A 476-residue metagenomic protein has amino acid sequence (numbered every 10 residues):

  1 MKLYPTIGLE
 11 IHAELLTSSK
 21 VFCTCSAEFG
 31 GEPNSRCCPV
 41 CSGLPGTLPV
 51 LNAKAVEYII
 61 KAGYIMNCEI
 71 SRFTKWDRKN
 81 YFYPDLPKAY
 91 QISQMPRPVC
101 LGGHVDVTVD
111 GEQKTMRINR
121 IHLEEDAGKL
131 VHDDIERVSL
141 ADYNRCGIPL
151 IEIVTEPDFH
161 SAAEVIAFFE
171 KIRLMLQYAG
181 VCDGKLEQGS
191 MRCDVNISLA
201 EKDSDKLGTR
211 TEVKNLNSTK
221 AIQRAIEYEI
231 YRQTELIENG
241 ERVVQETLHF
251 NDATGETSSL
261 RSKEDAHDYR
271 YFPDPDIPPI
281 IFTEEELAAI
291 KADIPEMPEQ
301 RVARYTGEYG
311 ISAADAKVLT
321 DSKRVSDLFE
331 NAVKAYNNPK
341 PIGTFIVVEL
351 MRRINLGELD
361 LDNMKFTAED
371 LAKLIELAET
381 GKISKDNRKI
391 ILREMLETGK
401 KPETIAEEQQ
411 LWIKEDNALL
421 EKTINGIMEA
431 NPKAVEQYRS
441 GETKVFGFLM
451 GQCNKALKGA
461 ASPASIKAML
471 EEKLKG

Functional and structural regions predicted by a protein language model:
M1, G310, V333-I342, K382-I383 (+1 more regions): Structural motif
M1-E296, A313, K334-N338, V348: Basic, nucleic-acid-interacting segments
A62, E229, A332, F345 (+8 more regions): Amphipathic alpha-helical segments in well-ordered regions
G189-E201, T306-E330, P339-L356, E369-L371 (+2 more regions): Core structural elements
E286-D293, Q300, E330-A335, L371-I383: Extended, non-catalytic structural segments that build the interaction scaffolds of large macromolecular assemblies
A335-Y336, I342, L350-K365, K373-A378 (+1 more regions): M16/insulysin-pitrilysin zinc metalloprotease superfamily fold
L361-A372, E376, K385-K455: Strongly charged, low-complexity linkers/loops
T443-G476: Short, amphipathic C-terminal "tail helix"
